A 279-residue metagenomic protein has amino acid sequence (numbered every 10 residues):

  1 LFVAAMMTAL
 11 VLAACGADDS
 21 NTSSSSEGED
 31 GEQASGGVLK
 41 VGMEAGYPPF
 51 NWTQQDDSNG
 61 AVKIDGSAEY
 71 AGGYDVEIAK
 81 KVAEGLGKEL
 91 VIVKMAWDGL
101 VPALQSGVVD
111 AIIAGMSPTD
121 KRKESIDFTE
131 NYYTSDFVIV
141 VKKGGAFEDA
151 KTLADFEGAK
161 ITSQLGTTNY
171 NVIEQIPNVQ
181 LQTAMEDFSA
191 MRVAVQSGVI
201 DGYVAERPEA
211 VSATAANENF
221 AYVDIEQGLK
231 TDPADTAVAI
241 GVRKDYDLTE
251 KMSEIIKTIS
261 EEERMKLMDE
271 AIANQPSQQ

Functional and structural regions predicted by a protein language model:
L10-A14: C-terminal motif of bacterial Sec signal peptides marking the signal peptidase cleavage site
G16-G37: Short, low-complexity, disordered segments immediately C-terminal to signal peptides in bacterial exported proteins
A17-S23, T168-Q182, S253-Q279: Ligand-binding clefts/hinges and TM-proximal coupling segments of bilobed small-molecule sensing domains
G36-G115: Extracytoplasmic small-molecule ligand-binding "clamshell" domains of the periplasmic binding protein/Venus flytrap
Y74, I92-P102, E148, T183-S197: Short helix-initiation/N-cap motifs at beta->coil->alpha
E84, E89-D155: Acidic, polar ligand-binding/catalytic clefts
G99, G115-S125, V172-Q175, D201-A234: A ligand-binding cleft/hinge motif common to bilobed small-molecule-binding domains
T134-K143, A216-I256, A273-Q279: Periplasmic-binding protein-like
